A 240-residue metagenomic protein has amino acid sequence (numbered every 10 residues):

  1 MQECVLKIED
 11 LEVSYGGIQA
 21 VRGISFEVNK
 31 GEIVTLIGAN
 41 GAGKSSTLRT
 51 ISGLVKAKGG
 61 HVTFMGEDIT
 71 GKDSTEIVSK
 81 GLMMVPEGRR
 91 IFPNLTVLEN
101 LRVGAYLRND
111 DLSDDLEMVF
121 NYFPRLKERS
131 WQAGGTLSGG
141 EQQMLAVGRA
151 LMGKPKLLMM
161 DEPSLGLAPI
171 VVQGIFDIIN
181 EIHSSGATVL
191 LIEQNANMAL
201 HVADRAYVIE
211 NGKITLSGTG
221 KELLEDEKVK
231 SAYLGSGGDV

Functional and structural regions predicted by a protein language model:
Q2-V240: Glycine-rich phosphate-binding loops of nucleotide-dependent enzymes
